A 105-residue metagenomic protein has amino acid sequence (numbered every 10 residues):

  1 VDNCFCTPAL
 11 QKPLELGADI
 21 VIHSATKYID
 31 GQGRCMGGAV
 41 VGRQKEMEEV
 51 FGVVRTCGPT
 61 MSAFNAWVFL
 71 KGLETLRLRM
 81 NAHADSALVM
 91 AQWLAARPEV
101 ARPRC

Functional and structural regions predicted by a protein language model:
V1-A96, R104: Conserved PLP-enzyme active-site core in the AAT-like
